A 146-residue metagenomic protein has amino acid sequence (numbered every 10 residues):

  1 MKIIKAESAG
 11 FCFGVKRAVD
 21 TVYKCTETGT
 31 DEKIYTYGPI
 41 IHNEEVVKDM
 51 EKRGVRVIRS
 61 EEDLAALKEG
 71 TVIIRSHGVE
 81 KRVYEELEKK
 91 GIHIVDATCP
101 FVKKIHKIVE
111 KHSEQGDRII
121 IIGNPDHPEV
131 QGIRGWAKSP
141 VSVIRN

Functional and structural regions predicted by a protein language model:
M1-N146: The feature marks the mature, well-folded catalytic cores of soluble enzymes
